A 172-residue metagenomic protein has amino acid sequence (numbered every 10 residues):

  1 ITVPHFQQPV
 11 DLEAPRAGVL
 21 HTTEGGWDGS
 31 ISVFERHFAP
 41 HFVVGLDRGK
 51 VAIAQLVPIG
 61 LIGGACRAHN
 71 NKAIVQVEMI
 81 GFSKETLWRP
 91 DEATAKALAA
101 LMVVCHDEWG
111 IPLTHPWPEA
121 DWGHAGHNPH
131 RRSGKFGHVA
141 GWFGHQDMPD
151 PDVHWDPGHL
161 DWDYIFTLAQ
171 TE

Functional and structural regions predicted by a protein language model:
I1, Q7-Q8, K84-E172: Basic/polar, cationic surfaces and motifs that engage anionic cell-wall and phosphate/carboxylate ligands
I1-N71: N-terminal catalytic cores of peptidoglycan-degrading enzymes
H21, E78, F143-H145: A cross-family glycoside hydrolase active-site/sugar-binding cleft signature
E24, M79-S83: Short, histidine-centered active-site or binding-site loop motifs used for metal coordination, general acid-base
H37-V43, A73-Q76, A95-A97, D161-I165: Short, low-complexity, polar/charged sequence segments that are solvent-exposed and flexible
R48-L56, V75, H106-P112: Short C-terminal domain-edge/linker segments immediately following a structured domain
A68-M79, A140: Short coil-to-beta-strand
